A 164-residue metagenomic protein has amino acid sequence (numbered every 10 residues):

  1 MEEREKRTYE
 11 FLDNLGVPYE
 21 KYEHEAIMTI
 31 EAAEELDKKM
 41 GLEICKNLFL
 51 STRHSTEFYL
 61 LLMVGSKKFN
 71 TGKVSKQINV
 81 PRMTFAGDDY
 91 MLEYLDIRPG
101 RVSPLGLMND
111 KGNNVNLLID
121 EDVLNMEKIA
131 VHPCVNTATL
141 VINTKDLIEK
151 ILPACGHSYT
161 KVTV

Functional and structural regions predicted by a protein language model:
M1-V164: Extended, low-hydrophobicity, polar/charged segments
